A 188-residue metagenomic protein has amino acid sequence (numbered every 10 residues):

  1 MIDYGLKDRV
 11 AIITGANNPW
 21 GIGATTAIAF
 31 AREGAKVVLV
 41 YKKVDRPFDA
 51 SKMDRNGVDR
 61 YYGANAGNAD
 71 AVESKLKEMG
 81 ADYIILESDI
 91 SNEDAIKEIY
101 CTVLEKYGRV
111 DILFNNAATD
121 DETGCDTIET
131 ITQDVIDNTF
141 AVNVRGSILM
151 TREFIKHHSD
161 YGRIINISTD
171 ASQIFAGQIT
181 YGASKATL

Functional and structural regions predicted by a protein language model:
Y4-V40, V44: Canonical Rossmann dinucleotide-binding motif of NAD(H)/NADP(H)-dependent dehydrogenases/reductases, specifically
P19-G21, T119-D120, I165-T187: Catalytic loop of short-chain dehydrogenase/reductase
A35-A71: Conserved glycine-rich Rossmann-like NAD(P)H-binding loop of the short-chain dehydrogenase/reductase
G63-G67, E87-I99, Q133: The beta1-alpha1 cofactor-binding region of Rossmann-like NAD(H)/NADP(H)-dependent oxidoreductases
N116-G124: Conserved NAD(P)H cofactor-binding loop of Rossmann-fold oxidoreductase domains
G124-I128, T132-D137: Substrate-binding pocket helix/loop in short-chain dehydrogenase/reductase
T151-R152: A short, exposed helix-loop element centered on a Lys and neighboring polar residues
